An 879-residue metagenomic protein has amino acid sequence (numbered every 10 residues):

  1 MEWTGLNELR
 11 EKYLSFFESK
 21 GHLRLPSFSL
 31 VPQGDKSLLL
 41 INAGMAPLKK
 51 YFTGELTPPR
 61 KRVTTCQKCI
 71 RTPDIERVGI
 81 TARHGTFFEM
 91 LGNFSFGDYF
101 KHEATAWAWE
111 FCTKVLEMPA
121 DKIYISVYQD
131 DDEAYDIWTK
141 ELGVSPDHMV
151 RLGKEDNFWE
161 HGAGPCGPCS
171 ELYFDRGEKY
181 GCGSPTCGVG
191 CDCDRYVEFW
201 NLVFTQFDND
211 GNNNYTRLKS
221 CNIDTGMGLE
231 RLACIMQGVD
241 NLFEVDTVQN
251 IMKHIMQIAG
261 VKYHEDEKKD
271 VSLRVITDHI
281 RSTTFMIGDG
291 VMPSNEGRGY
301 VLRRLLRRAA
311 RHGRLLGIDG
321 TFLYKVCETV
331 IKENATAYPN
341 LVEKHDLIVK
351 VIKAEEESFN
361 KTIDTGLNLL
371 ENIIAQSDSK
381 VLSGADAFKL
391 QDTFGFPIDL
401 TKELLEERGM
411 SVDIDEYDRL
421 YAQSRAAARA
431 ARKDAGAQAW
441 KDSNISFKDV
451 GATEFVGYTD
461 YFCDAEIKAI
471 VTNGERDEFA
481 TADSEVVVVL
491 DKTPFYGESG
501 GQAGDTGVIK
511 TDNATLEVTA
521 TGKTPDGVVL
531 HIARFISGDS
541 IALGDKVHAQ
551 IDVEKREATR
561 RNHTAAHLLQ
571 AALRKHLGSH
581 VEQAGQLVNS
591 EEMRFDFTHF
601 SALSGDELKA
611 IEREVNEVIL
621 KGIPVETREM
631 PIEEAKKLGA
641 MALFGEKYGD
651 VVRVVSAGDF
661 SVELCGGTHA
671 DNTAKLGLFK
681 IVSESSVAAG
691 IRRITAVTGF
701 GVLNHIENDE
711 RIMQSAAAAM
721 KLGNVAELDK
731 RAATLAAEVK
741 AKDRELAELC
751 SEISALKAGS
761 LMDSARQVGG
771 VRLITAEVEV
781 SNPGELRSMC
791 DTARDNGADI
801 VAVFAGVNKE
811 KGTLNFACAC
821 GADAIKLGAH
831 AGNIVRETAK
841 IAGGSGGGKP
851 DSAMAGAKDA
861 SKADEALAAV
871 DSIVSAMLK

Functional and structural regions predicted by a protein language model:
M1-K879: A glycine- and charged-residue-rich anion-binding loop/surface
